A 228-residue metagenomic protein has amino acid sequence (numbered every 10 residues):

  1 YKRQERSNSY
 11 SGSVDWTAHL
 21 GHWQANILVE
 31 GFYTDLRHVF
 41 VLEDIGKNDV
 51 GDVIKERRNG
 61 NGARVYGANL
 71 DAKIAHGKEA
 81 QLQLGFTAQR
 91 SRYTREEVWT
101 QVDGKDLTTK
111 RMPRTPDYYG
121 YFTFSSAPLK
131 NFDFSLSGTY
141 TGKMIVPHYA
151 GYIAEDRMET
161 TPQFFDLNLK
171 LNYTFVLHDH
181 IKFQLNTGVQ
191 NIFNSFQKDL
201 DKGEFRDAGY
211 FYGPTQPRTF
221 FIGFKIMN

Functional and structural regions predicted by a protein language model:
Y1: Conserved small/polar residues in nucleotide/adenosyl-binding loops
Q4-E56, R64-Y66, L185: Membrane-embedded beta-barrel scaffold of Gram-negative outer-membrane proteins
R6-Y10, G62-Y66, R114-G120, Q163-L167 (+2 more regions): Residues that define the transmembrane beta-barrel architecture of outer-membrane proteins
S7, H19-H22, A75-E79, Q89 (+4 more regions): Outer-membrane beta-barrel channels and translocator barrels
Q24-N26, Q81, Y121, D133 (+2 more regions): Membrane-spanning beta-strand positions in outer-membrane beta-barrel proteins
E30-D35, E56-Y149, K225: Gram-negative outer-membrane beta-barrel transporters
D35-H38, T139-Y149, Y173-N228: C-terminal beta-signal and adjacent terminal beta-strands/loops of Gram-negative outer-membrane beta-barrel proteins
V39-K47, V53, Q89, T94-V102 (+2 more regions): Outer-membrane beta-barrel translocator domains and adjoining extracellular loop/strand segments of Gram-negative
